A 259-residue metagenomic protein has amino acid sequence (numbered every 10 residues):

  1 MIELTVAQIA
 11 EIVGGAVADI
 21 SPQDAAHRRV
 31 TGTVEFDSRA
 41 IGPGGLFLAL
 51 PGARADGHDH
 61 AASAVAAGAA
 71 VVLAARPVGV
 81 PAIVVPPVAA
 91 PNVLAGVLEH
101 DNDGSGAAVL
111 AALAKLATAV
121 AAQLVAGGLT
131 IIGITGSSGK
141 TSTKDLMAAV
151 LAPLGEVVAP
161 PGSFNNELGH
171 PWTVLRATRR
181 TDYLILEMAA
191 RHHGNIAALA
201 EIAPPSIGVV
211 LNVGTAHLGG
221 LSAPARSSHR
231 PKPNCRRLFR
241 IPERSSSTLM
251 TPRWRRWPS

Functional and structural regions predicted by a protein language model:
M1-G133, T143, M147-P153: Short, basic phosphate-binding NTP loop
L98-L249, R253-S259: Phosphate-binding loop of NTP-binding sites
